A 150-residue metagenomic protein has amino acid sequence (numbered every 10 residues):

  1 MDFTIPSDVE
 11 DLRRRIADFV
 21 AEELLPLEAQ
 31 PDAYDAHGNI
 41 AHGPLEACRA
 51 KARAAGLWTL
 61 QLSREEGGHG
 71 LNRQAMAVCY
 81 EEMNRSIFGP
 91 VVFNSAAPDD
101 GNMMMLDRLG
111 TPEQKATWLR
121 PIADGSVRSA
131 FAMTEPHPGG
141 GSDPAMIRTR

Functional and structural regions predicted by a protein language model:
M1-S95, R108, E113-T117, P121: Amphipathic, small/basic residue-rich leader segments at the start of a protein or domain
I40-A41, M103-M104, G139-D143: Short, solvent-exposed polar/charged micro-motifs at secondary-structure junctions
A55-L57, F88-G89, G101, A123-R128 (+1 more regions): Short coil/turn connectors at secondary-structure junctions
G68-H69, L109-R150: Glycine-rich, Trp-frequent "lid" loop and neighboring beta-strands that shape and gate the flavin cofactor pocket
V91-D99, S129-E135: Core alpha/beta catalytic barrel or barrel-like domain that forms the active/cofactor pocket in diverse metabolic
D99-L109: Helix-loop "lid/cap" segments that line or gate small-molecule binding pockets
